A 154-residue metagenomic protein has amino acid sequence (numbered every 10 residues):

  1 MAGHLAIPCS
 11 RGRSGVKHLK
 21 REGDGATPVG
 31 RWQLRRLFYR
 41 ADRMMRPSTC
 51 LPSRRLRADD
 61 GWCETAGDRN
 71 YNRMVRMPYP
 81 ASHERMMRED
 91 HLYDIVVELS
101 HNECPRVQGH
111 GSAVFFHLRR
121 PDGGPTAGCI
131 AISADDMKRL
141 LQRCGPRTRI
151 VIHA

Functional and structural regions predicted by a protein language model:
M1-T126, D135-A154: Cell wall/extracellular polymer interaction/catalysis modules
C129: Short cysteine clusters
I132: A conserved hydrophobic position in a structured secondary element of the catalytic/binding core that shapes
